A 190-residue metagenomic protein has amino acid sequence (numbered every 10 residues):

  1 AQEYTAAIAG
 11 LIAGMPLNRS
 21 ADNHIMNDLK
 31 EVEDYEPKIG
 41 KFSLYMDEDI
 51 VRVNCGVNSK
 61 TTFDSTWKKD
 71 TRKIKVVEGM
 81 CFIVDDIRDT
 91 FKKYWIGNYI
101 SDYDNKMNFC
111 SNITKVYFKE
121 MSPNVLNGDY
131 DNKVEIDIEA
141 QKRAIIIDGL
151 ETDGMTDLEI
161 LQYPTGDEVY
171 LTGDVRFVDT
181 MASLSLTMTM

Functional and structural regions predicted by a protein language model:
A1-A9: Long, contiguous all-alpha helical interaction modules
I8, I12-H24, D28, E33-M190: Structured, hydrophobic secondary-structure cores that serve as assembly/anchoring elements
